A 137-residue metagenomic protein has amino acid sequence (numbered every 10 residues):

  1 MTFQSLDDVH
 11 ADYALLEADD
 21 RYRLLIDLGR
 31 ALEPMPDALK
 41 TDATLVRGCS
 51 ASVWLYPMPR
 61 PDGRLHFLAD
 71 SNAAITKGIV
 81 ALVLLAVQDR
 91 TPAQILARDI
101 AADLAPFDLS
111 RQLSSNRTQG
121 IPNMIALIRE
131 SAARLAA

Functional and structural regions predicted by a protein language model:
M1-L39: Extended low-complexity intrinsically disordered regions
D7, S52-L68, A136: Short amphipathic alpha-helical segments and their helix-coil junctions
L16, A43-V46, D70-S71, A93-R98: Solvent-exposed interaction patches of small proteins and small membrane subunits
R21, I75-V80, T91, I100-D103 (+1 more regions): Amphipathic alpha-helical interface surfaces
G29, A86-V87, I128, A132: Generic structural signal for hydrophobic core residues of well-folded globular domains
D37-P59: Structured beta-strand/loop patches that form or line metal/cofactor-binding pockets in enzymes
M58-I75, L84-Q88: Conserved interaction-surface patches within small, structured recognition/assembly domains
S71, A93-I95, A102-A137: C-terminal binding/interaction regions
